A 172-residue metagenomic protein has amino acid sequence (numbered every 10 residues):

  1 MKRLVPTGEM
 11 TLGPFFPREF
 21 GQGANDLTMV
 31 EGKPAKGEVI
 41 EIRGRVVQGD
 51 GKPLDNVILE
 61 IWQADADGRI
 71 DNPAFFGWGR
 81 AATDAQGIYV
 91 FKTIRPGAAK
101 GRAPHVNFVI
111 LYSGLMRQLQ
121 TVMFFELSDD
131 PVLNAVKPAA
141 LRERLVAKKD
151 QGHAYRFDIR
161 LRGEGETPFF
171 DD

Functional and structural regions predicted by a protein language model:
M1-D172: Beta-strand-dominated extracellular/periplasmic modules and repeats in secreted or surface-exposed proteins
